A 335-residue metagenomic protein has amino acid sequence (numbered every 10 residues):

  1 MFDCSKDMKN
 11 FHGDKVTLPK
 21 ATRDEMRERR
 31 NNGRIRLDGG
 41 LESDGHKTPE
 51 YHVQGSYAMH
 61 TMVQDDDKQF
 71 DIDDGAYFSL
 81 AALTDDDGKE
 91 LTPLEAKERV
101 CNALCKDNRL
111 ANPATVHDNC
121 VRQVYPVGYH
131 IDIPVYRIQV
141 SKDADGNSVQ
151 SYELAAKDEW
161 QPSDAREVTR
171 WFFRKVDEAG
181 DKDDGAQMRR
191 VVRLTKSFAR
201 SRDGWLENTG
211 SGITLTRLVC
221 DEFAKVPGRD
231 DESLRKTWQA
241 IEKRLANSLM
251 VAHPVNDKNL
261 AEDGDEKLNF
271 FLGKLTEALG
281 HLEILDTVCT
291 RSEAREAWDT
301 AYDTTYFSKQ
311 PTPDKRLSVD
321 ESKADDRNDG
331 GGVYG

Functional and structural regions predicted by a protein language model:
M1-F11, M250-G335: Terminal (often C-terminal) interaction modules
M1-Q69, A76-E95: N-terminal regions immediately upstream of nucleotidyltransferase
T17, N32, R190, G210 (+2 more regions): Soluble secreted/lumenal catalytic domains with histidine-centered metal-binding or acid-base catalytic motifs
A21-D24, L37-G40, M59, P93-D145: Conserved catalytic core of two-metal-ion nucleotidyltransferases
V63, Y129-R193, G331: Extended, alpha-helix-rich binding/interface surfaces that flank or overlap catalytic cores and mediate recognition
Q69, D73, D118-C120, G128-D132 (+2 more regions): Extracellular structured ligand-interaction cores
F70-A82, E167-D177, R193, T216: Glycine-rich, often proline-containing surface loops adjacent to acidic residues and nearby aromatics that form
Q187-R189, R193-E293: Conserved nucleotidyltransferase catalytic core and NTase-mimicking acidic/glycine-rich helix/loop elements in nucleic
